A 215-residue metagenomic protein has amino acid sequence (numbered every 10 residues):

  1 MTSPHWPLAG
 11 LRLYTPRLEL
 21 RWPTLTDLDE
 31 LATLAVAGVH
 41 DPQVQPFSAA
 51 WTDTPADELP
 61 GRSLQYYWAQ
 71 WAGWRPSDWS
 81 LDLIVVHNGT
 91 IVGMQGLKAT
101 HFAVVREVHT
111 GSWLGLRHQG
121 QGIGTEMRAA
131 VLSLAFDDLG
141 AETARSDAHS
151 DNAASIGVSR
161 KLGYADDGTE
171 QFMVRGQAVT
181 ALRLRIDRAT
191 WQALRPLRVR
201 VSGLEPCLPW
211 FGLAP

Functional and structural regions predicted by a protein language model:
M1-R117, L134, D138, F172-P215: GNAT-family acyltransferases
G89, G122, N152: Conserved G/P- and acidic residue-centered "switch" motifs that form tight phosphate/ATP-binding loops in soluble
S112-L114, G120-A135, G157-K161: Conserved acetyl-CoA-binding loop-helix of GNAT-fold acetyltransferases
D137-D147: Conserved GNAT acetyl-CoA-binding A-motif
L139, L162-G163: Structural motif
R145-D147, G163-A181: Conserved catalytic-core motifs of GNAT/GCN5-like acyltransferases
S146-I156: Conserved beta-strand-loop-alpha-helix junction that forms the acyl-donor binding cleft
